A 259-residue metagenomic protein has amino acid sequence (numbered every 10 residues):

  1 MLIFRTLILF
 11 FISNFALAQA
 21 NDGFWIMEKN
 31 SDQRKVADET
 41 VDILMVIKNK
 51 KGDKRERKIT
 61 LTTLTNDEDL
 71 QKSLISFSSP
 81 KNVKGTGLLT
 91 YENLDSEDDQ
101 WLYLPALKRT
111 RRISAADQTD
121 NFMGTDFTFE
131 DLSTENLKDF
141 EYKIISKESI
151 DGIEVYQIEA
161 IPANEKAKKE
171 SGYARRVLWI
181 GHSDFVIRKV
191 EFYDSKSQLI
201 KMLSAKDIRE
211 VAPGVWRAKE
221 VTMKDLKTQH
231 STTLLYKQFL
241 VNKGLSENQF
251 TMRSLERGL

Functional and structural regions predicted by a protein language model:
M1-L9: Sec-dependent signal peptide recognition, specifically the positively charged N-region followed immediately by
S13-F15: N-terminal signal peptide c-region/cleavage motif recognized by signal peptidases
N21-A106: N-terminal mature ectodomain segment of secretory-pathway/periplasmic proteins
L61-L64, K143-S149, K206-I208: Short amphipathic beta-strand and strand-loop transition segments with alternating hydrophobic
D69, D151-E154: Short acidic/glycine-enriched loop/turn segments that link adjacent beta-strands
L89, D99, Y103, R111-R112 (+2 more regions): Gly/Pro-enriched, hydrophobic low-complexity segments that function as extracytoplasmic propeptides/linkers
F140: Internal active-site segments that recognize and position negatively charged phosphoryl groups and nucleotide moieties
G258-L259: Short, solvent-exposed mixed-charge patches
